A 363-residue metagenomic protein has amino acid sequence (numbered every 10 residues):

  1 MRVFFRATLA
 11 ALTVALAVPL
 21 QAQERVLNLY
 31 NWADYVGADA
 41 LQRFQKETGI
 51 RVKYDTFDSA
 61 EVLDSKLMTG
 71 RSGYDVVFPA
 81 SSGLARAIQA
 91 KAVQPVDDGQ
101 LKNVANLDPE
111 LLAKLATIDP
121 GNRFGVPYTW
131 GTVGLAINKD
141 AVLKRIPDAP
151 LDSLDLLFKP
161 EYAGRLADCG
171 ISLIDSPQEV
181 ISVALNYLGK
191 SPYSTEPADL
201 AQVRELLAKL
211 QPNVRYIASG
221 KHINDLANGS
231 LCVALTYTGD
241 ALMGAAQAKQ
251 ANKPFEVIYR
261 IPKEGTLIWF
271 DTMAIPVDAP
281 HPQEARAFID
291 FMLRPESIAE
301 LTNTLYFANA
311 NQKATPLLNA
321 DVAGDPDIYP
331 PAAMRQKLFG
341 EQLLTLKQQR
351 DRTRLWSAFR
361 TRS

Functional and structural regions predicted by a protein language model:
Q23-A87: Early extracytoplasmic/lumenal segment of secretory-pathway proteins
S81-N213, A218-A227, G244: Extracytoplasmic ligand-binding site segments that recognize negatively charged/polar headgroups
G83-R86, V233-P254: A ligand-binding cleft/hinge motif common to bilobed small-molecule-binding domains
Q94-A105, D155, A251-L267, P276-D278: Short beta-strand->loop
A136-A141, N186-Y187, W269-H281, E300: A bilobed periplasmic-binding-protein/Venus flytrap-type ligand-binding module shared by bacterial periplasmic
L200-K209, R215, K253-A274: Periplasmic-binding protein-like
N224, A332-S363: Conserved C-terminal helix/tail region of periplasmic/extracytoplasmic solute-binding proteins
P276-K337: Mature extracytoplasmic/periplasmic domains
